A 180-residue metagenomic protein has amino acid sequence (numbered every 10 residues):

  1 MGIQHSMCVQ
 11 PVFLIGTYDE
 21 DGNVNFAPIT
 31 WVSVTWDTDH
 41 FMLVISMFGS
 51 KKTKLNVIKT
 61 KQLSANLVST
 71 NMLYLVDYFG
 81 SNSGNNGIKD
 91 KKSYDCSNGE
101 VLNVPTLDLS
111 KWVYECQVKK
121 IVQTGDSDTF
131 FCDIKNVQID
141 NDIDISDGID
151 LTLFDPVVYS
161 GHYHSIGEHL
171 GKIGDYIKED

Functional and structural regions predicted by a protein language model:
M1-D180: Basic, polyanion-binding surface patches
